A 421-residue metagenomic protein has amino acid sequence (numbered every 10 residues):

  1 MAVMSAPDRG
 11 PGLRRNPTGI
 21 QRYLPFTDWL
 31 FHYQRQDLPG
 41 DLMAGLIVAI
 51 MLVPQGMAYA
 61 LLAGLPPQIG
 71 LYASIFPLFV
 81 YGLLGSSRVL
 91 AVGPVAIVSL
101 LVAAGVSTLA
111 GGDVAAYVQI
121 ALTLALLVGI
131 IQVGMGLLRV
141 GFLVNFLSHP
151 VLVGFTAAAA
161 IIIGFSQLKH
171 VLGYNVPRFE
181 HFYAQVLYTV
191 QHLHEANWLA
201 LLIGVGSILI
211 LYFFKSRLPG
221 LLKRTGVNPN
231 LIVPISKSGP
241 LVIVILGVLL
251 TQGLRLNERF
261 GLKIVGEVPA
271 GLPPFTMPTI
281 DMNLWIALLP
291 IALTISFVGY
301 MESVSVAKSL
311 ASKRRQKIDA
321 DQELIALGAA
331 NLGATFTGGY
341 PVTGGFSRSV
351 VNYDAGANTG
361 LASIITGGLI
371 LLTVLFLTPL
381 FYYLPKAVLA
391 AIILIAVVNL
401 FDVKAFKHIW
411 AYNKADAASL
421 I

Functional and structural regions predicted by a protein language model:
A2-I421: Transmembrane helical cores of multi-pass ion-transport proteins
